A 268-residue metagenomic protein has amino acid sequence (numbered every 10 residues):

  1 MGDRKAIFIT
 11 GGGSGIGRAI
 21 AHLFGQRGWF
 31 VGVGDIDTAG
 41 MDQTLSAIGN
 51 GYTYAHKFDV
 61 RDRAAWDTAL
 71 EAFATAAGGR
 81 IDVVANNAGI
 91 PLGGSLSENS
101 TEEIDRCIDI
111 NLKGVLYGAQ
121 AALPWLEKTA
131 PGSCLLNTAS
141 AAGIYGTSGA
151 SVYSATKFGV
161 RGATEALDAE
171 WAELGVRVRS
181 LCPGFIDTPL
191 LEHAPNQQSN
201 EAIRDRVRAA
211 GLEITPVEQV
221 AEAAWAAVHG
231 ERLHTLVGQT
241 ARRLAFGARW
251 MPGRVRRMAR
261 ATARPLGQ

Functional and structural regions predicted by a protein language model:
G13-S14: Conserved glycine-rich cofactor-binding loop
T38-A39, K57-T68, T101: The beta1-alpha1 cofactor-binding region of Rossmann-like NAD(H)/NADP(H)-dependent oxidoreductases
S95-L96, S100-I108: Substrate-binding pocket helix/loop in short-chain dehydrogenase/reductase
A119, T156: Active-site helix of classical SDR
S140: Residue(s) in the substrate-gating loop at a strand-loop-helix junction that position the organic substrate next
Y145, A166-R177: Active-site-adjacent segment of SDR/Rossmann-fold oxidoreductases
E173-Q239: SDR active-site lid
